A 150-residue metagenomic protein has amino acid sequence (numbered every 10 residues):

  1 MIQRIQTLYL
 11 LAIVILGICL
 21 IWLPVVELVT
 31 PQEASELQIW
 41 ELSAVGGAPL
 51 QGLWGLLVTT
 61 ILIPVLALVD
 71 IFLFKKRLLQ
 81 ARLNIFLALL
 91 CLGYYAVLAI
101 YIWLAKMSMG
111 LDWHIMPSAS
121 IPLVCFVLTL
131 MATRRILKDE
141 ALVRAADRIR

Functional and structural regions predicted by a protein language model:
M1-Y9: N-terminal membrane topogenic signal
L11, D70-L92: Cytoplasmic juxtamembrane regions at transmembrane-helix boundaries
G17-P31: Alpha-helical transmembrane segments of multi-pass membrane proteins
Q32-A48: Perimembrane loop-to-helix junctions flanking transmembrane segments
G55-D70: Hydrophobic alpha-helical transmembrane segments
N84-Y94, I115-P122: Hydrophobic alpha-helical segments of small multi-pass membrane proteins
I100-R150: Alpha-helical transmembrane segments of multi-pass integral membrane proteins, characterized by long hydrophobic
